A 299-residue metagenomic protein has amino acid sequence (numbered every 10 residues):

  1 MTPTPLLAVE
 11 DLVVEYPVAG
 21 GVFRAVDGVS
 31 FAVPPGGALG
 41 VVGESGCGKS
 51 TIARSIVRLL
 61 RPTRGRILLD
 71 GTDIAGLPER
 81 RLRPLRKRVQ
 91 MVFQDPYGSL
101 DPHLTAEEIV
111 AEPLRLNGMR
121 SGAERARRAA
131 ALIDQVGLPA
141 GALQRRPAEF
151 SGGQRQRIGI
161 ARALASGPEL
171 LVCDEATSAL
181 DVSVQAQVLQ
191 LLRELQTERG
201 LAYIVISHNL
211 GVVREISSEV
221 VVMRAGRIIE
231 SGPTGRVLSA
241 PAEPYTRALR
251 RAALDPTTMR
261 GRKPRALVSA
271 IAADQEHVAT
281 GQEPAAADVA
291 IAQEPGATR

Functional and structural regions predicted by a protein language model:
M1-R251, P264-R299: ABC transporter nucleotide-binding domains
T257-G261: Proline-centered turn/helix-capping motifs that create local helix->coil transitions or kinks
